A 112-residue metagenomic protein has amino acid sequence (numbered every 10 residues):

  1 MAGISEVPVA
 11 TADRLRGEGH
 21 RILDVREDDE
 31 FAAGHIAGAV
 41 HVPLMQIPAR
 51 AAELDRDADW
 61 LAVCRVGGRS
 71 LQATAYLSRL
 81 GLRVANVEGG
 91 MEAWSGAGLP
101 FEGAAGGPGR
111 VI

Functional and structural regions predicted by a protein language model:
M1-R21, E27-W60, G68-I112: Rhodanese-like catalytic fold shared by cysteine-dependent sulfurtransferases and DSP/PTP-type phosphatases
V63: Short, surface-exposed ligand- or partner-binding patches at beta-edge/loop junctions that are enriched in aromatics
